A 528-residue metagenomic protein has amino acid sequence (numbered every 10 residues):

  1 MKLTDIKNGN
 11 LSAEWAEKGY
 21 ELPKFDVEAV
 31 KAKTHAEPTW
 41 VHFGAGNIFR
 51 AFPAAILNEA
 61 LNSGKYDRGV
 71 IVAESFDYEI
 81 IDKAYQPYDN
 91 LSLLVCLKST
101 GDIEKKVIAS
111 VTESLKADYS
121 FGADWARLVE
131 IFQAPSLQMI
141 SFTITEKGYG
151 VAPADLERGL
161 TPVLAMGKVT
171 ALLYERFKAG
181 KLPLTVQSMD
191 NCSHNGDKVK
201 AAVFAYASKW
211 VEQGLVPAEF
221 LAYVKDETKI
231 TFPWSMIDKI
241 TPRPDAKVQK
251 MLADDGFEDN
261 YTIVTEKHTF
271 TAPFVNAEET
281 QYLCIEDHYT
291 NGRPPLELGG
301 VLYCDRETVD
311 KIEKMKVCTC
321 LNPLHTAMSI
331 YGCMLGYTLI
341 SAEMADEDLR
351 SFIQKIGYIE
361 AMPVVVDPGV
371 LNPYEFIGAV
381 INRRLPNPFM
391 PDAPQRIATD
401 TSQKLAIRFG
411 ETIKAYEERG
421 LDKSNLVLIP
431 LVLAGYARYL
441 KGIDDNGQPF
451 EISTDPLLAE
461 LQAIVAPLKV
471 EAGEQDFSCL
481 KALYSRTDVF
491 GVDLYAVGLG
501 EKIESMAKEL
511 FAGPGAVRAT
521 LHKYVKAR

Functional and structural regions predicted by a protein language model:
M1-F43, N47-R528: Substrate/ligand-engaging "lid" and interaction regions
